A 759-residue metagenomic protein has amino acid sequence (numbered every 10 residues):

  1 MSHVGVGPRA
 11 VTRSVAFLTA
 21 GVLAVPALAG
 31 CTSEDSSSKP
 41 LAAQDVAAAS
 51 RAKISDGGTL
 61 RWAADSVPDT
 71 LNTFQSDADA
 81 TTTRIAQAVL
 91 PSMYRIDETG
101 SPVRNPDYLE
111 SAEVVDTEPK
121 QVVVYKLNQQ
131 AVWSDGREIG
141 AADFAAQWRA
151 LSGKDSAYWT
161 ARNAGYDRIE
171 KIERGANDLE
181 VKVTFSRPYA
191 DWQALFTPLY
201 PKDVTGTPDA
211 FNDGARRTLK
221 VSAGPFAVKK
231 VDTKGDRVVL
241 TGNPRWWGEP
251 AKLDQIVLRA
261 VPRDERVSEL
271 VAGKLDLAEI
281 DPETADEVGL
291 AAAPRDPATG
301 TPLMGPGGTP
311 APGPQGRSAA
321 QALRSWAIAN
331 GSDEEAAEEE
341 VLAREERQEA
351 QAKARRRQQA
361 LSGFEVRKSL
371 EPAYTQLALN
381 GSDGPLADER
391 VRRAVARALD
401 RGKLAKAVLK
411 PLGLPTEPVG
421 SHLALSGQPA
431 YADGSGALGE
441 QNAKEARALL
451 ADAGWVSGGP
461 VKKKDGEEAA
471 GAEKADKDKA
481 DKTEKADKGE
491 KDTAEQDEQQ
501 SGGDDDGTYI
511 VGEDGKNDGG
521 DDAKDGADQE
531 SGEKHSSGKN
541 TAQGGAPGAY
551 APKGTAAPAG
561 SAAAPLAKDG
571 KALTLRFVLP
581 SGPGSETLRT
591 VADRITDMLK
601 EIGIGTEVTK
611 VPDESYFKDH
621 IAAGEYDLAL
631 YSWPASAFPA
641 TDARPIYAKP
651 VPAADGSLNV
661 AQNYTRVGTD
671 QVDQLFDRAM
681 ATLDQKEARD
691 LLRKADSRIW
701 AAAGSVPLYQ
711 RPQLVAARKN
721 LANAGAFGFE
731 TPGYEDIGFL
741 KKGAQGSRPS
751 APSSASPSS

Functional and structural regions predicted by a protein language model:
S2, A16, V22-L23, A43-D45 (+9 more regions): Detector for C-terminal structural segments
T32-D35: Bacterial signal peptide processing site
S55, A161-G206, R397: Surface-exposed binding/hinge segments that line and control ligand-binding clefts or catalytic entry sites
G58-T117, V221: N-terminal lobe/hinge region of extracytoplasmic solute-binding protein
R61, I139-Q147, K182-T184, P225 (+6 more regions): Alpha-helical secondary-structure segments
S111-A157, S268-A272, P385, R392: Aromatic- and charge-enriched surface segment that lines or borders ligand/interaction sites
F196-A251, Q255, D264-E265, A443-K444 (+1 more regions): Gly/Pro-rich hinge or "lid" segments in bacterial periplasmic/extracellular proteins
P244-A327, G331-S332, E338: Ligand-site clamp/hinge motif
